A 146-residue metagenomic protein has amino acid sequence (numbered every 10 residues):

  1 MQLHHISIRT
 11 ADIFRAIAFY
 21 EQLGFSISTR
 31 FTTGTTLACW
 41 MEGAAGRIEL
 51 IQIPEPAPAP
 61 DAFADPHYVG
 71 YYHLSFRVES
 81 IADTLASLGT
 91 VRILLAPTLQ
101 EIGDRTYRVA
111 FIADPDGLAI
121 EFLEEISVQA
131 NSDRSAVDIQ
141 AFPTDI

Functional and structural regions predicted by a protein language model:
M1-F14, Y71-L74, I126-I146: N-terminal beta-strand motif that seeds the catalytic metal site of vicinal oxygen chelate
Q2, T35-L37, A44, G70 (+1 more regions): Exposed loop/turn and edge beta-strand positions of beta-sandwich/beta-sheet ligand-binding modules
S7, S26-G34, T98-Q100, E124-A130: Conserved catalytic-core motifs of GNAT/GCN5-like acyltransferases
R9-I48: Core segments of cupin and vicinal oxygen chelate
T10-R15, H67-A119, I146: Vicinal oxygen chelate
T36, A57-A62, A130-N131: A short, acidic/glycine-rich surface segment
M41-A45, I112-P115, E125: Active-site beta-strand termini and strand-to-loop segments that position acidic
E49-I51, E121: Conserved beta-strand in the GNAT
